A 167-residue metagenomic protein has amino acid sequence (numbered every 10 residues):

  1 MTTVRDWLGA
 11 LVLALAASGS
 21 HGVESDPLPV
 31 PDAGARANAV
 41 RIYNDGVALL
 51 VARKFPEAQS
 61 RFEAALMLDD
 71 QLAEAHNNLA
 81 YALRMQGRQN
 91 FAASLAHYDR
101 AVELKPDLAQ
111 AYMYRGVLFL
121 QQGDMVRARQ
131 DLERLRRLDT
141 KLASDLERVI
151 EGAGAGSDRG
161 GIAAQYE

Functional and structural regions predicted by a protein language model:
V23-A33, R129-E167: Terminal, low-structured helical/coil segments at or just beyond the last alpha-helical repeat
A37-L68: Alpha-helical segment of the N-proximal tetratricopeptide repeat
N44, N78, Y114, R148-V149: Canonical tetratricopeptide repeat
A52-A64, Q86-R100, Q122-R134, G160-G161: Structural signature of tandem alpha-helical TPR/SEL1-like repeats, specifically the intra-repeat loop/turn
L68, L104, R137-L138: Structural marker of alpha-solenoid helical repeat scaffolds
